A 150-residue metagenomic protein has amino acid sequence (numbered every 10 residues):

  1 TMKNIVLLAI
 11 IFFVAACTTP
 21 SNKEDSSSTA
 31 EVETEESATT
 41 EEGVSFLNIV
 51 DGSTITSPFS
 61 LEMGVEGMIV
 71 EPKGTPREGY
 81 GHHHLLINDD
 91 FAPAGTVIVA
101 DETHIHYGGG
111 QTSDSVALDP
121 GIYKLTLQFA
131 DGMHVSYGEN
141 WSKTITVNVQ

Functional and structural regions predicted by a protein language model:
T1-I5: Positively charged n-region of N-terminal signal peptides that target proteins for export
L7-A9: Sec-dependent N-terminal signal peptides
I11-F12, P58: Intrinsic disorder/low-structure terminal segments
V14-A16: C-terminal motif of bacterial Sec signal peptides marking the signal peptidase cleavage site
T18-E36: Short, low-complexity, disordered segments immediately C-terminal to signal peptides in bacterial exported proteins
E31-T56: Short, compositionally biased P/S/T/A/G/V-rich stretches that sit at domain boundaries
T34, G52, P58-E66, G74-Q150: Long, low-complexity serine/threonine/glycine- and acidic-rich segments characteristic of extracellular
I69: Periplasmic peptidoglycan-binding/anchoring modules of Gram-negative envelope and division proteins
